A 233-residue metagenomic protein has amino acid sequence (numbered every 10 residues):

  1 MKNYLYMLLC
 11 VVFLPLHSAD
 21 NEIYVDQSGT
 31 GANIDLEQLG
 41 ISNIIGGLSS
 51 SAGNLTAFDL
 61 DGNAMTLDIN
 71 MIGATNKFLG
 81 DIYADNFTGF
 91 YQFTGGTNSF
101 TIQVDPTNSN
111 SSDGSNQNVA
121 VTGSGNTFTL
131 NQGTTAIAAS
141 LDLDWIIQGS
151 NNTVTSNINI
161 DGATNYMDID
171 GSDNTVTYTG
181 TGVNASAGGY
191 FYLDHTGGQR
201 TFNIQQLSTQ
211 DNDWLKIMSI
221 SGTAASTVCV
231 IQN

Functional and structural regions predicted by a protein language model:
K2, L16-N233: Long, low-complexity, polar and repeat-rich extracellular regions of very large Gram-negative surface proteins
Y4-L16: Sec-dependent N-terminal signal peptides
